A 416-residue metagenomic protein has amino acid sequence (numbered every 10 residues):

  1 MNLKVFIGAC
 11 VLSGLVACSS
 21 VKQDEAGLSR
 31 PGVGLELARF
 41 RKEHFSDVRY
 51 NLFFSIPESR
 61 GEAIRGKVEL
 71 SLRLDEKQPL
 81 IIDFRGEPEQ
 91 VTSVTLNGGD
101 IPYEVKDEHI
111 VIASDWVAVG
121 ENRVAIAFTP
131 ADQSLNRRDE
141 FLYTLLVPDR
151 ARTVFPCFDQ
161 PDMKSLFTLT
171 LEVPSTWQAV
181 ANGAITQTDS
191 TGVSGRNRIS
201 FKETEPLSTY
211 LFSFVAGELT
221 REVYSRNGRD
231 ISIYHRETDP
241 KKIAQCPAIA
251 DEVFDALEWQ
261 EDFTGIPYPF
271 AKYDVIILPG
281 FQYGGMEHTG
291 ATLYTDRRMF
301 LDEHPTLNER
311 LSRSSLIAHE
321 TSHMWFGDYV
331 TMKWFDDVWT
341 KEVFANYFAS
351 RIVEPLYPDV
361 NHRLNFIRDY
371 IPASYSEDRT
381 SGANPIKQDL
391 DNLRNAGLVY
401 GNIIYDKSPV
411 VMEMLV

Functional and structural regions predicted by a protein language model:
M1-S29: Bacterial Sec-dependent N-terminal signal peptides
C18-R65, T92, N136-E140, D159-P161: N-terminal, polar/Ser/Thr-rich
K22-Q23, F201, I233-V416: Hydrophobic alpha-helical and helix-loop surface patches within well-folded domains that function as non-catalytic
N51-P79, Y143, R150-T153: Extracellular ectodomain segments of secreted/surface proteins
F53-S55, L70, D100-I101, I112-W116 (+2 more regions): Beta-strand-rich interaction surfaces with strong enrichment in secreted/lumenal proteins
K67-P88, D159, L166-P174: Surface-exposed beta-strand/loop patches in extracellular or lumenal glycoproteins
R85-L142, S194: A surface-exposed beta-strand-loop module
A125-V223: Extended, low-hydrophobicity, Ser/Thr/Pro/Gly-biased non-transmembrane segments
